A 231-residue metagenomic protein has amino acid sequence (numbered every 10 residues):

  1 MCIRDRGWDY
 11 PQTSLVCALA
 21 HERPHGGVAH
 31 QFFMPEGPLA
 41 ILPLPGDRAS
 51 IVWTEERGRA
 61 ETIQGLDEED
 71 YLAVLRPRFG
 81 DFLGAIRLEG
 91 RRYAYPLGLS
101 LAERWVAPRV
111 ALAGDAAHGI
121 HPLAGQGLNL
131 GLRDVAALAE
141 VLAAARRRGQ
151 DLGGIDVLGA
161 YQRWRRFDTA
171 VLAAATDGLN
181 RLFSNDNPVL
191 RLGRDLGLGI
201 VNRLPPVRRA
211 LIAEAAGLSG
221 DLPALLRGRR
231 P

Functional and structural regions predicted by a protein language model:
I3, R133-D134: Active-site-proximal alpha-helical element of nucleotidyl cyclase-like catalytic domains and analogous helices
R4-L97, A102, V106: Conserved FAD-binding catalytic core of PHBH/FMO-like flavoproteins
A20, A73, L99, D134-L152: A short, conserved beta-to-alpha structural element at the edge of catalytic cores that scaffolds binding
D67, Y71, L75, D134 (+2 more regions): Hydrophobic/aromatic residues within well-ordered alpha-helical segments
R104-P122: Short FAD-binding loop at a beta-strand-to-alpha-helix junction that anchors the flavin cofactor in diverse
H121-R133: A conserved FAD-binding loop/helix module that cradles the flavin
E140-P231: C-terminal helical "tail/cap" subdomain of flavin- and related membrane-associated enzymes
